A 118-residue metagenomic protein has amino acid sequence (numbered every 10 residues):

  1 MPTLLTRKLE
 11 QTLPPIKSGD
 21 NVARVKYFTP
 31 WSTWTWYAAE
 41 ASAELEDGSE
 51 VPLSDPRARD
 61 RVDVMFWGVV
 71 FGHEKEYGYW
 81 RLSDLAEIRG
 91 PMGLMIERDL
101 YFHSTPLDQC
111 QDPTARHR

Functional and structural regions predicted by a protein language model:
M1-W31, H117-R118: N-terminal domain-onset segments
P2, P14-P15, P30, P52 (+4 more regions): Proline-rich intrinsically disordered, low-complexity coils
R7-K8, T12, I16, G48 (+5 more regions): Low-complexity, intrinsically disordered/propeptide-like segments
S18-E46, V51-L53: Amphipathic, interaction-prone secondary-structure segments
D20, R59, L94-M95: Short linear sequence motifs
A39-P91: Acidic, aromatic-enriched beta-alpha/helix-loop junctions
E76-R118: Helix-rich interaction surfaces within compact, conserved domain-sized segments that mediate assembly or partner
